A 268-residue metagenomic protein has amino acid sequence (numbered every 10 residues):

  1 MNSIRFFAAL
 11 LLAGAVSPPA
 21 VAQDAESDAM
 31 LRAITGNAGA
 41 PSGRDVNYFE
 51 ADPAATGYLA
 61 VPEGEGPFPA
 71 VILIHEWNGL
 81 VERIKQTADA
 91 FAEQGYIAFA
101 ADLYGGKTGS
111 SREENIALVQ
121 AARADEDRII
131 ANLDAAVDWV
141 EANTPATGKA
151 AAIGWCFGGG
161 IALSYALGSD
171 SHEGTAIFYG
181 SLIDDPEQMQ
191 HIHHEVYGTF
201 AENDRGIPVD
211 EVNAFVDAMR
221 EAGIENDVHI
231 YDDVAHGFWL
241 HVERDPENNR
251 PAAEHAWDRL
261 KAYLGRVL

Functional and structural regions predicted by a protein language model:
A25-G39, R44-E141, W239-V242: Serine-hydrolase catalytic machinery in alpha/beta-hydrolase-like enzymes
T87, P208-A218: Short alpha-helix in the alpha/beta-hydrolase fold that links the catalytic acid
T144-W155: Alpha/beta-hydrolase fold nucleophile elbow
G154-G158, A162: Gly/Ala-rich beta-loop-alpha elbow adjacent to hydrolase catalytic centers
S171-S181: A conserved short beta-strand
I192, G198-F200: Short beta-strand/loop motif that positions the catalytic acidic residue of the alpha/beta-hydrolase fold
N203-I207: Acidic catalytic loop of the alpha/beta-hydrolase fold
R220-L268: C-terminal catalytic histidine-bearing segment of alpha/beta-hydrolase fold enzymes
